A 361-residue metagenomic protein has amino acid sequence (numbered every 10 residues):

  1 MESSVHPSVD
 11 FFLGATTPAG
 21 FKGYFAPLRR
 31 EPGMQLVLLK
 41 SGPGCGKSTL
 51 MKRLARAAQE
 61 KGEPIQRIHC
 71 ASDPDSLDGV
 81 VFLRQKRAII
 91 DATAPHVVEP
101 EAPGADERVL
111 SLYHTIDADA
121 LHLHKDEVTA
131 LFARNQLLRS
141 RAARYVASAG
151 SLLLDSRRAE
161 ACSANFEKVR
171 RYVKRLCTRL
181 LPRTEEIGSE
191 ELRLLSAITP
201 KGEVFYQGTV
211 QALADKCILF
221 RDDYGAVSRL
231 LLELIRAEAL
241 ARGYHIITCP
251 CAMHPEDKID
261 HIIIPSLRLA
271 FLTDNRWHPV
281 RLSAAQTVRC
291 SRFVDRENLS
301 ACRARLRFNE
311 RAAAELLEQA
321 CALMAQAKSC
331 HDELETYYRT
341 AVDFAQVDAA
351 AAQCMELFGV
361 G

Functional and structural regions predicted by a protein language model:
M1-L28, E167-V210: N-terminal pre-Walker A segment at the start of P-loop NTPase domains
E2-F21, R56-A120, E127, A239-E318: Conserved nucleotide-sensing/catalytic segment adjacent to the nucleotide-binding pocket in NTP-handling enzymes
E2-K61, I218: N-terminal accessory targeting/assembly segments
P7, Q35, P182-E186, K216 (+1 more regions): N-terminal low-complexity, Ser/Thr/acidic repeat segments characteristic of secreted and surface-exposed proteins
L36-A55, E203-Q207, A212-A239: Glycine-rich phosphate-binding P-loop
L39-K40, L50, A58, Q66-H69 (+4 more regions): A cross-family "folded-core" feature that marks the main globular domain of proteins
E127-R179, F308, A312-L357: An accessory alpha-helical subdomain
